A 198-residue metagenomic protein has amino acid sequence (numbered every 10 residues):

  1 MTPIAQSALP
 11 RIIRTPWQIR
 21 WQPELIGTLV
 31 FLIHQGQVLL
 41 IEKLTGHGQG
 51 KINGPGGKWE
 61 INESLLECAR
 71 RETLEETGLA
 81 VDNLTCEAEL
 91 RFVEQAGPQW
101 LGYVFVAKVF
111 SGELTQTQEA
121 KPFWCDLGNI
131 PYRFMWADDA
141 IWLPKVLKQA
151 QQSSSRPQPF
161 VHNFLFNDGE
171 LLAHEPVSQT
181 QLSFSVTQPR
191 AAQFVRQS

Functional and structural regions predicted by a protein language model:
T2-L29: Acidic, metal-coordinating catalytic segment for phosphate/diphosphate chemistry, firing primarily on the Nudix
L29, Q37, K121: Conserved beta-strand and immediately adjacent loop positions that scaffold enzyme active sites
H34: A cytosolic small-molecule/anion-sensing beta-strand core signal
Q37-E75, E89, L172-T180, V186-S198: Conserved Nudix-box catalytic region and its N-terminal flanking loop in Nudix hydrolases and closely related
G78-E113, L127-N129: Active-site segment of metal-dependent pyrophosphate-handling enzymes, primarily the Nudix hydrolase catalytic core
V106, T115-V146, N167-S185: NUDIX/MutT-family hydrolases
K148-F160: Short helix-capping/linker segments at secondary-structure and domain boundaries
F160-D168: Conserved anchor residues at repeat-unit boundaries in beta-strand-based tandem repeats, strongest for the MORN repeat
